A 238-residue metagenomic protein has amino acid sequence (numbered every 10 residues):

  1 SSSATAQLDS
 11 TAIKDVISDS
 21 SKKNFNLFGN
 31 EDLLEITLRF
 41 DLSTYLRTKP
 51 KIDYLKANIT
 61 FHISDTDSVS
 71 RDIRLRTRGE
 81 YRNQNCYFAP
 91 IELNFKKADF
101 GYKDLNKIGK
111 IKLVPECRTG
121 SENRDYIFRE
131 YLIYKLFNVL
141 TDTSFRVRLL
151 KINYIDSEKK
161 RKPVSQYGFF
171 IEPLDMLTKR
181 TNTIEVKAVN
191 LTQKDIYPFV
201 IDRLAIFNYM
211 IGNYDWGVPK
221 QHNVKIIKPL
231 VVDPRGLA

Functional and structural regions predicted by a protein language model:
S1-T5: C-terminal segment of classical bacterial N-terminal signal peptides
A6-A238: Phosphate/dinucleotide-binding and metal-coordinating scaffold of catalytic cores in nucleotide-dependent enzymes
